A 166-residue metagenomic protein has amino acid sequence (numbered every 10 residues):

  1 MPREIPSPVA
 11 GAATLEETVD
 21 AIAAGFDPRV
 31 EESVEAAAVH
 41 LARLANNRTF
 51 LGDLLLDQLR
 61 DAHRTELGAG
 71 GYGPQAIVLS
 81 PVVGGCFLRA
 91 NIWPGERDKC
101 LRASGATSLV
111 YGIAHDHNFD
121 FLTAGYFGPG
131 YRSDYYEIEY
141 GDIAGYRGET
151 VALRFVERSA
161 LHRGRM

Functional and structural regions predicted by a protein language model:
E4-E96: A short, N-terminal "cap"/entry segment at the start of jelly-roll beta-barrel domains of the cupin/DSBH fold
L59-H63, A90-H117: Conserved short histidine dyad/triad with adjacent acidic residue
A76-L79, S108-L122, F155-E157: Catalytic micro-motifs at enzyme active sites that drive phosphoryl/nucleotidyl and oxygen chemistry
H117, T123, E139-M166: Short acidic-glycine-tyrosine-enriched beta hairpin
Y126: Short, acidic, Ser/Thr-enriched surface-loop or helix-capping motifs
P129-S133: Short beta-strand segments in beta-sandwich/barrel cores
Y135-E137: Glycine-rich, histidine-containing beta strand-loop boundary motifs that form or position
